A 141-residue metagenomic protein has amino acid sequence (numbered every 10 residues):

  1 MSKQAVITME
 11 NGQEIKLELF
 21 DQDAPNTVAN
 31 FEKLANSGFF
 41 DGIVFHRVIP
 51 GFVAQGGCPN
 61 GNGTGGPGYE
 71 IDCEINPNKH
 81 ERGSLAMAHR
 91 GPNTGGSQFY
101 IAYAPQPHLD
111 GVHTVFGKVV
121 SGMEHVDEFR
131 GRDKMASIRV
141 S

Functional and structural regions predicted by a protein language model:
M1-S141: Cyclophilin-like peptidyl-prolyl cis-trans isomerases
